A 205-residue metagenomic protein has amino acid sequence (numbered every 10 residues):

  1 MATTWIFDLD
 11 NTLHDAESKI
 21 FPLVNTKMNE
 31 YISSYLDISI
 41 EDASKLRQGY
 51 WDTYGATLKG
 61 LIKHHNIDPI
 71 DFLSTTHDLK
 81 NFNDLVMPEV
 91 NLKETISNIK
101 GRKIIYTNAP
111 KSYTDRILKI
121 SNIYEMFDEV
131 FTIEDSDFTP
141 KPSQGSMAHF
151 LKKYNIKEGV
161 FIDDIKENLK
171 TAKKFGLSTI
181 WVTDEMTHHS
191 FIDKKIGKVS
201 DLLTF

Functional and structural regions predicted by a protein language model:
M1-T3, S97, P110-K111, D115-F205: Asp-based, Mg2+/Mn2+-dependent phosphohydrolase catalytic module
A2-F7, T12-V90: N-terminal helical cap/lid subdomain that shapes the substrate entry/recognition surface in HAD-like hydrolases
N11, I105-N108, D163: Conserved residues at beta->alpha junctions
D15, I105-T107, W181: Hydrophobic residues in well-ordered beta-strands that form the structural core
S39-I40, P69, K103, E125-F127 (+1 more regions): Secondary-structure boundary/capping signal
T53-A56, M87, E94, A109 (+2 more regions): Generic recognition of short, well-ordered alpha-helical interface segments
D71-L85, L92-K119, E129-I133: Substrate-recognition element of Asp-dependent hydrolases with the DxDx(T/V) motif
